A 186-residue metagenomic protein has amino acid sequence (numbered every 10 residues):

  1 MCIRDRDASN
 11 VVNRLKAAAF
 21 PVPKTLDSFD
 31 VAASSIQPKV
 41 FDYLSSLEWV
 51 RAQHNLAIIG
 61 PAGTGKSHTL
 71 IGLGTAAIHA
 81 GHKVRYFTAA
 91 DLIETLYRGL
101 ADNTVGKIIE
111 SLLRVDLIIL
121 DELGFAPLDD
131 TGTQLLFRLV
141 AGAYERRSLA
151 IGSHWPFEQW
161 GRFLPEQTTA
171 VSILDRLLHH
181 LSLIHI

Functional and structural regions predicted by a protein language model:
M1-D5, I184-I186: Conserved small/polar residues in nucleotide/adenosyl-binding loops
R4-P21: Interdomain "pre-motor" coupling segment immediately N-terminal to P-loop NTPase/helicase cores
L26-L44: N-terminal pre-Walker A segment at the start of P-loop NTPase domains
S46-Q53: Phosphate-binding P-loop
H54-S67: Walker A/P-loop nucleotide-binding motif
T75-F87: Post-Walker A helix-loop "phosphate-sensing" segment adjacent to the P-loop in P-loop NTPases
F87, D91-L113, L123-I184: Replace "adjacent to P-loop NTPase cores in ATP/GTP-dependent enzymes" with "adjacent to NTP-binding cores
